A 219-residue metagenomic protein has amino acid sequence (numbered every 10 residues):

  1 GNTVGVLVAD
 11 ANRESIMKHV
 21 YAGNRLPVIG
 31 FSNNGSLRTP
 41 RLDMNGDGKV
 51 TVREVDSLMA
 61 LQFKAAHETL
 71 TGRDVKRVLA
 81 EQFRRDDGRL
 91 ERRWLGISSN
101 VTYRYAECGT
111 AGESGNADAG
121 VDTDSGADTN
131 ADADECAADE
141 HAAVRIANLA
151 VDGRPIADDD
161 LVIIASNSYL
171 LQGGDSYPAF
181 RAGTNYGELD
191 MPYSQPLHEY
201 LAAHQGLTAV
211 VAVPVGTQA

Functional and structural regions predicted by a protein language model:
G1-D122, D128-A219: Catalytic centers of hydrolytic enzymes
